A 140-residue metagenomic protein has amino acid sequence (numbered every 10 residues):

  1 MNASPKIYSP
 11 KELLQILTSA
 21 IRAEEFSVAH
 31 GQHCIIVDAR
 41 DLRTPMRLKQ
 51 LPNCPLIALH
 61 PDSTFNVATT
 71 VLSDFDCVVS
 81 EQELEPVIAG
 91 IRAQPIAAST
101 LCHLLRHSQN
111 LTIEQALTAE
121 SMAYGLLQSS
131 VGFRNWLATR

Functional and structural regions predicted by a protein language model:
M1-R140: C-terminal alpha-helix plus adjacent terminal tail
